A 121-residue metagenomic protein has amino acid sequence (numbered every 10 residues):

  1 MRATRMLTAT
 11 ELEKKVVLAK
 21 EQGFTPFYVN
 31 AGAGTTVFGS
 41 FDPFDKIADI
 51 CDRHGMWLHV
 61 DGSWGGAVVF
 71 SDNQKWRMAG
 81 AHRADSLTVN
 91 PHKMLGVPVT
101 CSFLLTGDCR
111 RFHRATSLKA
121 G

Functional and structural regions predicted by a protein language model:
M1-S117: Conserved PLP-enzyme active-site core in the AAT-like
K119-G121: Long, low-complexity intrinsically disordered regions enriched in Ser/Thr/Pro/Gly
